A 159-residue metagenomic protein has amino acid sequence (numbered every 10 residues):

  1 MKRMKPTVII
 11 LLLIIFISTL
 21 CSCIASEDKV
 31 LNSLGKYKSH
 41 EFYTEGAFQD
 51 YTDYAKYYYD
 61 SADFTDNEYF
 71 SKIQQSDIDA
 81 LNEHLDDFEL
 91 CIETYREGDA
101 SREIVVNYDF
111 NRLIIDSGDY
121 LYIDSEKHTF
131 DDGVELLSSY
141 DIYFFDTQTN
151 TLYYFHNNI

Functional and structural regions predicted by a protein language model:
M1-C21: Sec-dependent bacterial lipoprotein signal peptides
R3-P6, Y54, I104: Intrinsic disorder/low-complexity segments enriched in polar/small residues
I9, H40-Y43, T129, S138: Residue-level detector of functional hotspots within protein domains
I10-L12, T19, A80, R112 (+1 more regions): Acidic/proline-rich low-complexity IDRs
L13-I15, S22, K36, I115 (+1 more regions): Generic detector of low-complexity/intrinsically disordered segments and short hydrophobic N-terminal stretches
C21-E89: N-terminal export/targeting and maturation segments
L85-I159: Extracytoplasmic electrostatic interaction patches
